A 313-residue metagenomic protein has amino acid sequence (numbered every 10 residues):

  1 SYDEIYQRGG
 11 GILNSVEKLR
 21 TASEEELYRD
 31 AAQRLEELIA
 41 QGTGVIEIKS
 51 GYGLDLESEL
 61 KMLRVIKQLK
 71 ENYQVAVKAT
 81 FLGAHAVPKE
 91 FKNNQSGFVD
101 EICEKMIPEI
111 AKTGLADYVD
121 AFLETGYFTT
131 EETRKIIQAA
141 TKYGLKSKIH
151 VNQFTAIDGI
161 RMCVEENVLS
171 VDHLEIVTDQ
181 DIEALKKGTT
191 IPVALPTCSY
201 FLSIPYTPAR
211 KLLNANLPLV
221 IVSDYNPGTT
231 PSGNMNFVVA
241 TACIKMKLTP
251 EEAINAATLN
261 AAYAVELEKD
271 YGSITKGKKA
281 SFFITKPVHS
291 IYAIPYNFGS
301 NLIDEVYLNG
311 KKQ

Functional and structural regions predicted by a protein language model:
S1-I5: A contiguous, low-structure linker/loop signature
G10-E37, G44-D158: Metal-coordinating catalytic core of metallo-dependent amide/deamination hydrolases
K146, A156-D270, T285, I291-Y292 (+2 more regions): Active-site-adjacent C-terminal substructures of enzyme catalytic domains
G277-A280: Loop/turn positions that initiate beta-strands
V306: Short aromatic-centered micro-motifs
